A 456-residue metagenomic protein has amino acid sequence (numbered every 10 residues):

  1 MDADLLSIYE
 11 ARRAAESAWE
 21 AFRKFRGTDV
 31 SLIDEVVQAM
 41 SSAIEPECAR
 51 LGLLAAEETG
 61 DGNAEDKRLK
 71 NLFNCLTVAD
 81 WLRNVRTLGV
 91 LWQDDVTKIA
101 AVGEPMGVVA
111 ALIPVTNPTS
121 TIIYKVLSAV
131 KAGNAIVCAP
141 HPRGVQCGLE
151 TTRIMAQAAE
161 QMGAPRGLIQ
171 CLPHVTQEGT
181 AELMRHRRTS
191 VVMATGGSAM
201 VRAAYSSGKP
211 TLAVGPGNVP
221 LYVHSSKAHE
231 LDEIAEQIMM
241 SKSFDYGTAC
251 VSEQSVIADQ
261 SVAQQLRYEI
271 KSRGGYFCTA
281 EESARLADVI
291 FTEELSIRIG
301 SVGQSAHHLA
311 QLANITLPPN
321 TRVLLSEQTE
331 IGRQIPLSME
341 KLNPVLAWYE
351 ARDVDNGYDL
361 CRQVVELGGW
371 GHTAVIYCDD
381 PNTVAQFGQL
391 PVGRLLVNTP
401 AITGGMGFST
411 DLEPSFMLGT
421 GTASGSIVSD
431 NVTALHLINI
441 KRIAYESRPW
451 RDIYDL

Functional and structural regions predicted by a protein language model:
M1-A100, S128, S272: N-terminal Rossmann-like NAD(P)+-binding subdomain of aldehyde/semialdehyde dehydrogenases
L5-I8, I123, V201-G332, D452-I453: ALDH superfamily catalytic-core signature
A14-E16, A213-G215, D245-C250, I335-L342 (+1 more regions): Short, flexible turn/loop "capping" segments at secondary-structure junctions
W19-F22, R26-D29, V37-C48, G52-A55 (+12 more regions): Structural signal for hydrophobic packing residues in well-ordered secondary-structure cores of soluble enzyme domains
R26, I315-L456: Conserved C-terminal structural/oligomerization subdomain of aldehyde/semialdehyde dehydrogenase
I33, A55, V109, N117 (+9 more regions): Buried hydrophobic positions in well-ordered alpha/beta secondary-structure cores of metabolic enzymes
V90-E233: Rossmann-like NAD(P) dinucleotide-binding subdomain of oxidoreductase/dehydrogenase enzymes
P140, N218-V223, Q254, L418-S424: Short beta-alpha connecting loops at secondary-structure transitions that line or flank enzyme active sites
